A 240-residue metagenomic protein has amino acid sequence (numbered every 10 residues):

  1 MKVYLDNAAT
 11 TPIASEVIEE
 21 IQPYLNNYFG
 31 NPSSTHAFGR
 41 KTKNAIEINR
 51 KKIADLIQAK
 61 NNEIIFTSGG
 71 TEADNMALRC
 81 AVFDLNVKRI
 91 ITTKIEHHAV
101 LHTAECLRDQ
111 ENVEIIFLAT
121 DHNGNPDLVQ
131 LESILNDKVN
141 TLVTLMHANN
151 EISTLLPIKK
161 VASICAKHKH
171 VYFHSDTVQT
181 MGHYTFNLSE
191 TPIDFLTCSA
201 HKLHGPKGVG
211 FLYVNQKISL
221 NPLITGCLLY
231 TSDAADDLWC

Functional and structural regions predicted by a protein language model:
M1-S232: Pyridoxal 5′-phosphate
Y230-C240: Single conserved hydrophobic/aromatic residue that forms the stacking wall/gate of nucleotide- or nucleobase-binding
